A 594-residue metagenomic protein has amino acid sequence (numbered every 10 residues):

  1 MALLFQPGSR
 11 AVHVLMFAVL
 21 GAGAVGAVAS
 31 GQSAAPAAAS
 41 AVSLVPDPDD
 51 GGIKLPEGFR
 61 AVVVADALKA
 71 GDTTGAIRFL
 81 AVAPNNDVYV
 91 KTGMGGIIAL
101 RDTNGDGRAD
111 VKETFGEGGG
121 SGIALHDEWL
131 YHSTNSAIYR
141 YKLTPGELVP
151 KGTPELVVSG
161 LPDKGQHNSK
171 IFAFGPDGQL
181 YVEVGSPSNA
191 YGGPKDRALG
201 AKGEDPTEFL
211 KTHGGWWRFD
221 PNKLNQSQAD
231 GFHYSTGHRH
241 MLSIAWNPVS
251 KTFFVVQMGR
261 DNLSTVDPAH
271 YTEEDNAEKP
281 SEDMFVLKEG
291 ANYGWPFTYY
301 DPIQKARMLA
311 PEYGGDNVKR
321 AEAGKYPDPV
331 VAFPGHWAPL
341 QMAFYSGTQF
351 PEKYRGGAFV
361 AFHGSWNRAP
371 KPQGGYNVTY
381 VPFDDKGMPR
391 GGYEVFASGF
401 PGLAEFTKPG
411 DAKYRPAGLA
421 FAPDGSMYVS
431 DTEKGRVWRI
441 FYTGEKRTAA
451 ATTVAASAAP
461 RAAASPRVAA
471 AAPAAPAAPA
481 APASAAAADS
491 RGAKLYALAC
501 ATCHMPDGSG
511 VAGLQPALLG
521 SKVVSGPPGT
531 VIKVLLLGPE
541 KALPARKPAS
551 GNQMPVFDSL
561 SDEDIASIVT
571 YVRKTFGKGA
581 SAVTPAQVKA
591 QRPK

Functional and structural regions predicted by a protein language model:
A34-S43, Y300, A369, Q373 (+4 more regions): Flexible coil segments in periplasmic/lumen-exposed cytochrome c-class electron-transfer proteins
A35-E57, G71, S169, S186-A229 (+2 more regions): Beta-propeller domain segments
A65, S484-V511, V524-L537: Sequence/structural segment immediately N-terminal to covalent heme-attachment motifs in c-type and related
L80, L419, V437, G492 (+3 more regions): The canonical Cys-X-X-Cys-His
V82-N85, L125-D127, F174-D177, A245-S250 (+2 more regions): Residue-level detector of Asp-centered blade-edge/turn motifs that repeat once per structural unit in beta-propeller
D87-K91, W129-H132, Q179-E183, T252-V256 (+3 more regions): Conserved beta-propeller blade signature
D106: Acidic carboxylate motifs that coordinate Ca2+ or other divalent cations, activating on Asp/Glu
V111-K112, E117-G120, H126, S136-G175 (+1 more regions): Asp-box/WD-like beta-propeller blade repeats and closely related beta-sheet repeat scaffolds
